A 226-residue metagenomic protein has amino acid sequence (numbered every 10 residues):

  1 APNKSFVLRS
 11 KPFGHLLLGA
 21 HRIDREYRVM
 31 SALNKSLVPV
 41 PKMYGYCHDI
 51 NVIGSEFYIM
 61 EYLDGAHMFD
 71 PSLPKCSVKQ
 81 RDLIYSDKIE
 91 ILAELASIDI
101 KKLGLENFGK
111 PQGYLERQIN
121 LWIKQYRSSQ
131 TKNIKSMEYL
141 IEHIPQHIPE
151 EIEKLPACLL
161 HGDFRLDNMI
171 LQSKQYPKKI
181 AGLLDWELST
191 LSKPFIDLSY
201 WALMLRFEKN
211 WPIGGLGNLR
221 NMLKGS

Functional and structural regions predicted by a protein language model:
A1-H143, H147-L159, K174-K178: ATP-binding pocket architecture of kinase catalytic cores
S55, D167, I196: Change "...and in nucleic-acid phosphodiester-cleaving endonucleases..." to "...and in nucleic-acid processing enzymes
L159-H161, L166: Catalytic-loop of the protein kinase fold
M169-L171: Hydrophobic residue at the +6 position relative to the catalytic HRD Asp in the kinase catalytic loop
L184-S189: Activation of the activation-loop gatekeeper triad in protein kinase-fold domains
K193: Extracytoplasmic catalytic/substrate-binding loops of multi-pass membrane glycan-assembly enzymes
I196-S226: Active-site activation/catalytic loop segments of kinase-like enzymes and analogous catalytic loops in related
